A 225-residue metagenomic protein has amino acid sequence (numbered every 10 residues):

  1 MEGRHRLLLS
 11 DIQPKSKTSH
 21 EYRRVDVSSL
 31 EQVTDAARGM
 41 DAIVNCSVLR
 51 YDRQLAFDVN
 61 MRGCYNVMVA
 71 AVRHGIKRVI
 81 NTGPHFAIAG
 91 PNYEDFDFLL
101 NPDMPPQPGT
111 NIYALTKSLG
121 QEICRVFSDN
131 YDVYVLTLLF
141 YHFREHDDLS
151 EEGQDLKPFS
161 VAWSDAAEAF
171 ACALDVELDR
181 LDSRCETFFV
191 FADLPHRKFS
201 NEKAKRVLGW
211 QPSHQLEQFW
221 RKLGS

Functional and structural regions predicted by a protein language model:
S10, C46-S47, V79-H85, A89 (+1 more regions): SDR active-site strand-loop-helix element
S16, R24-R62: NAD(P)H-binding glycine-rich loop region in Rossmannoid oxidoreductase-like domains and their noncatalytic homologs
S28, L55-N66, H74, L115-T116 (+1 more regions): Glycine-rich NAD(P)-binding loop of the Rossmann-fold in SDR/ketoreductase-type enzymes
N66-T110: Conserved Rossmann-fold NAD(P)-dependent oxidoreductase catalytic core, especially the SDR/UDP-sugar
A87-A89, I112, N130-L156: Flexible, glycine-rich beta-alpha linker
D95-Y131: Catalytic helix-loop patch of NAD(P)-dependent Rossmann-fold dehydrogenases
F140-D147, S160-R184, D193: Alpha-helical substrate-binding/gating segment
C185-Q211: Conserved C-terminal active-site "lid" loop/helix of NAD(P)H-dependent oxidoreductases that clamps the redox cofactor
